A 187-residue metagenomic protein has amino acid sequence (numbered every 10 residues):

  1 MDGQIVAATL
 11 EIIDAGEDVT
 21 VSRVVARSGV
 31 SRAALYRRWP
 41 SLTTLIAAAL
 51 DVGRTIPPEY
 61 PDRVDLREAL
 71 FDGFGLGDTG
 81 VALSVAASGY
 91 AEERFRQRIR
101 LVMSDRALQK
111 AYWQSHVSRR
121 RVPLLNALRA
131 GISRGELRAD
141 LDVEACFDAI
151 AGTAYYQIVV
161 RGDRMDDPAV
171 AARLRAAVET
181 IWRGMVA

Functional and structural regions predicted by a protein language model:
Q4, A8, I12-D51: Helix-turn-helix
I12, A176-M185: C-terminal alpha-helix
S41, L101-R106: Short loop-to-helix capping motifs
L50-P58: Short, basic, alpha-helical segments at the C-terminal edge of helix-turn-helix-like DNA-binding modules
P57-F95: Hydrophobic alpha-helical connector segments
E68, S88-E93, Q97, A107-S133 (+2 more regions): Amphipathic alpha-helical packing segments from all-alpha helical-bundle domains
K110, Q114, S118, I132-E179: Hydrophobic/aromatic-rich alpha-helical bundle segments in the mid-to-C-terminal region
